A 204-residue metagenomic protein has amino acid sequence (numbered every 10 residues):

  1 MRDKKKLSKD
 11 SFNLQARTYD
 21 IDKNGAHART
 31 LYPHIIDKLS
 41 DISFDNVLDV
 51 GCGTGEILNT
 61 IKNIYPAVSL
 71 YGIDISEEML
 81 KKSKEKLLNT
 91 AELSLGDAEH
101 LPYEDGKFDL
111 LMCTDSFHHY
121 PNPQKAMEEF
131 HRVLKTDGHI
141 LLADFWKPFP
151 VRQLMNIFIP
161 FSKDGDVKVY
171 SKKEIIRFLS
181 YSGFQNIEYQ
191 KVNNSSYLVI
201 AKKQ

Functional and structural regions predicted by a protein language model:
M1-D41, E56-T60, M79-K82, M155: Conserved class I S-adenosyl-L-methionine
D3-K4, L141-S182, N186-L198: C-terminal alpha-helical "lid/dimerization" subdomain adjacent to the S-adenosyl-L-methionine
F44-N46: Nucleotide donor/acceptor-binding cores
L48-V50, T54-H100: Class I SAM-dependent methyltransferase SAM/SAH-binding core
M112: A conserved beta-strand element that flanks and buttresses the S-adenosyl-L-methionine
D115-S116: Short catalytic micro-motifs in class I SAM-dependent methyltransferases
Q124-T136: A short glycine-rich, Lys/Arg-flanked "PGG" loop and its adjoining helix->strand segment in the class I
I200-Q204: C-terminal lobe and adjacent flexible extensions of AdoMet/dcAdoMet transferase-like proteins
